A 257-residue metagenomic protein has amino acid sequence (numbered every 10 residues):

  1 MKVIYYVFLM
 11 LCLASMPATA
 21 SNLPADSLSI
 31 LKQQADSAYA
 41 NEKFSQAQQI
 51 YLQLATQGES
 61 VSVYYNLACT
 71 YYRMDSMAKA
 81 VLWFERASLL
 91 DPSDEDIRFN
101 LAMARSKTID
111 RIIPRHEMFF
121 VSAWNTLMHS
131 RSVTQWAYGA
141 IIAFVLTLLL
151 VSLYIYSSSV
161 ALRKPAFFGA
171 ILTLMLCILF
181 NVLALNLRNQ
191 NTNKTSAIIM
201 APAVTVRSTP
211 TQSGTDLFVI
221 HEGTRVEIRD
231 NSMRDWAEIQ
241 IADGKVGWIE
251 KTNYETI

Functional and structural regions predicted by a protein language model:
S60-V61, D94: Residue-level recognition of tetratricopeptide repeat
H116-I155: Membrane-embedded alpha-helical segments of integral membrane proteins
R163-L187: Internal/C-terminal transmembrane anchor helices
L217-K251: SH3/SH3-like beta-barrel superfamily modules
